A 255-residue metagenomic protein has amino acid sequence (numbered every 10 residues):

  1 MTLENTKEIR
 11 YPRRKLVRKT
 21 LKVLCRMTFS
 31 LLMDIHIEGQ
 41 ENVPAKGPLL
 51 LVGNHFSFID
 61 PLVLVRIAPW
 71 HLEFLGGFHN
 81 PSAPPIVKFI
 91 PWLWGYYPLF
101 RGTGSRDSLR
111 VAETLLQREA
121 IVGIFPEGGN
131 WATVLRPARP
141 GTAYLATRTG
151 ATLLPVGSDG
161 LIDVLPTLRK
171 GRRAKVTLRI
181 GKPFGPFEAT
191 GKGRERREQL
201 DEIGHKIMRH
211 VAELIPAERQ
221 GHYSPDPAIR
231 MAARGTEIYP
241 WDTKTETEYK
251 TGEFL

Functional and structural regions predicted by a protein language model:
T2-N42, W70, P84-W94: A transmembrane-helix-recognition feature enriched in membrane-embedded lipid enzymes and envelope glyco-/phospholipid
T2-V17, D107-L255: Non-catalytic C-terminal accessory region of glycerolipid acyltransferases and related lyso-lipid remodeling enzymes
L24-C25, L93-L99, F125-N130: Short, basic, glycine/proline-bearing loop/turn elements
F29-S30, R66, W92, T114 (+2 more regions): Solvent-exposed polar/charged
L32-H36, T103-L109: Glycine-rich, highly charged phosphate/nucleotide-binding loops
E41, G104, D159: Residue-level "edge-of-site" marker
V43-A45, L115-L116: Phosphate-binding P-loop
A45-T103, V111: Catalytic core of membrane glycerolipid acyltransferases/transacylases, capturing the structured, soluble-facing
